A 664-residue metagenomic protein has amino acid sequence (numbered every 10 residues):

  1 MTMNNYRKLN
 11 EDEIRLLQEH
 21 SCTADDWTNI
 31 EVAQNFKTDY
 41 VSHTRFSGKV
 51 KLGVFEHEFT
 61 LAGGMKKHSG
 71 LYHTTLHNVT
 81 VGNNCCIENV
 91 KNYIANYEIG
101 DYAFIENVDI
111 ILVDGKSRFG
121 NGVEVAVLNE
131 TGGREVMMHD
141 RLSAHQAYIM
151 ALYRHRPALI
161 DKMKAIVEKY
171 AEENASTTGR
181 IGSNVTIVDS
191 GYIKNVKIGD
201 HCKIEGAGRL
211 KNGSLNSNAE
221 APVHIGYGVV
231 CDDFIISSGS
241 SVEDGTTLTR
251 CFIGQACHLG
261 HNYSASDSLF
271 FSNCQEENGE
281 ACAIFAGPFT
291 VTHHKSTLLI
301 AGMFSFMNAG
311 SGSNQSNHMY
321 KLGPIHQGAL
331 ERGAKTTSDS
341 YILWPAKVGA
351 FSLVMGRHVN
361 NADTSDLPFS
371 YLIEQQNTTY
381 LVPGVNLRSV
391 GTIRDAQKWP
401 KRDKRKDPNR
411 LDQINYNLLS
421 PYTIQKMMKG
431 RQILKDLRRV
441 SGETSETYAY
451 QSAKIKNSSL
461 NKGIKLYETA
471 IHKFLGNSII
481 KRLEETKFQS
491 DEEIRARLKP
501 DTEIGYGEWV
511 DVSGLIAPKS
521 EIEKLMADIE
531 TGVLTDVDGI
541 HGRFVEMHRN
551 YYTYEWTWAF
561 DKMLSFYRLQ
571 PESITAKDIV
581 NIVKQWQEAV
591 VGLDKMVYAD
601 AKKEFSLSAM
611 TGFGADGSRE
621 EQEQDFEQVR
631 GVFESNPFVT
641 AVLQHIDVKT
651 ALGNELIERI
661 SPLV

Functional and structural regions predicted by a protein language model:
M1-E11: Intrinsically disordered, low-structural-confidence terminal and linker regions
Y6, V108, Q375-V664: Long, compositionally biased intrinsically disordered regions
L16-A24, V32-F55, F59-L71, T80 (+6 more regions): Glycine-rich hexapeptide-repeat left-handed beta-helix
H73, V81-G82, E173, S190: Long, structured ligand/cofactor-binding scaffold of large enzymes
N92-Y93, Y97-F104, D109-F119, V123-V127 (+7 more regions): Long, charge-dense tracts
K162-G182: Glycine-rich adenosyl-nucleotide cofactor-binding module
